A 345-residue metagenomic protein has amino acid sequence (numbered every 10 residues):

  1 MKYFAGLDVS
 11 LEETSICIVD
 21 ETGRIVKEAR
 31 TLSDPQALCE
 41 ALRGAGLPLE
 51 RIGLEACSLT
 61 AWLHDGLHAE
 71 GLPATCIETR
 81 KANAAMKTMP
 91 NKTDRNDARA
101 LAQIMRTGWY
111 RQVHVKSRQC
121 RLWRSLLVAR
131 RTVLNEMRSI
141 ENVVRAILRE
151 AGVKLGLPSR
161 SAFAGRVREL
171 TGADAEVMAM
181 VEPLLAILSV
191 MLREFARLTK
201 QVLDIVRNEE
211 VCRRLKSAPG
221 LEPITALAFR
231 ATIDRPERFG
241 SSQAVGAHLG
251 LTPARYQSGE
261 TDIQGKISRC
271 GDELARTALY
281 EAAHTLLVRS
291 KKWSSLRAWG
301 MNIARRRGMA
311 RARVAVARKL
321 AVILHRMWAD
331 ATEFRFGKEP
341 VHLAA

Functional and structural regions predicted by a protein language model:
K2-D20, L101: Gly/Thr-rich phosphate-binding beta-strand-loop-beta motif of the actin/hexokinase/Hsp70
E12-Q36: Short glycine-rich, Thr/Ser-proximal phosphate-binding strand/loop in the N-terminal lobe of ATP-dependent enzymes
P35-R51: Short, basic/hydrophobic alpha-helical segments
L49-C57, L101: Acidic beta-strand-to-loop metal/phosphate-binding motif
T75-R121, S125, F163, V167-L170 (+1 more regions): Short alpha-helix plus adjacent loop in nuclease-associated cores
L127-R214: Glycine-rich, often acidic, oxyanion-interacting loops/wings at catalytic, nucleic-acid, or phospho-protein interfaces
R214-S217, P223, L227-M309, A344-A345: Phosphate-backbone recognition surface of nucleic-acid-processing proteins
E260, R297-A345: Low-complexity, acidic/Ser/Thr- and charged residue-rich accessory regions of DNA metabolism proteins
